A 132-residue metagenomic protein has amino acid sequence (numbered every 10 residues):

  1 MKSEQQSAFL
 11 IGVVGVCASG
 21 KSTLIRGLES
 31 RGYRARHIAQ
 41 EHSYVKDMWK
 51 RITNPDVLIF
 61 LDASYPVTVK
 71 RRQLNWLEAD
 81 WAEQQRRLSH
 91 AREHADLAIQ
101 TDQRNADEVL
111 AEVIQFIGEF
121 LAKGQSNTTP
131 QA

Functional and structural regions predicted by a protein language model:
S3-Q6, V16, R26-D56: Conserved substrate/cofactor phosphate-moiety recognition/catalytic segment in nucleotide-dependent phosphotransferases
L10: Walker A (P-loop) ATP-phosphate-binding motif of ABC ATPase nucleotide-binding domains
V13: Hydrophobic anchor at the beta1->P-loop junction of P-loop NTPases
G20: Conserved glycine(s) of the Walker
T23: Conserved Walker
N54-R71, I99: Conserved phosphate-donor/acceptor-positioning beta-strand/loop module used by diverse small-molecule
L74-E112, K123-A132: Small-molecule kinase domains that catalyze NTP-dependent phosphoryl transfer to phosphate-bearing small molecules
G118: Catalytic phosphate/metal-binding cores of nucleic-acid and nucleotide-processing enzymes, i.e., regions that mediate
